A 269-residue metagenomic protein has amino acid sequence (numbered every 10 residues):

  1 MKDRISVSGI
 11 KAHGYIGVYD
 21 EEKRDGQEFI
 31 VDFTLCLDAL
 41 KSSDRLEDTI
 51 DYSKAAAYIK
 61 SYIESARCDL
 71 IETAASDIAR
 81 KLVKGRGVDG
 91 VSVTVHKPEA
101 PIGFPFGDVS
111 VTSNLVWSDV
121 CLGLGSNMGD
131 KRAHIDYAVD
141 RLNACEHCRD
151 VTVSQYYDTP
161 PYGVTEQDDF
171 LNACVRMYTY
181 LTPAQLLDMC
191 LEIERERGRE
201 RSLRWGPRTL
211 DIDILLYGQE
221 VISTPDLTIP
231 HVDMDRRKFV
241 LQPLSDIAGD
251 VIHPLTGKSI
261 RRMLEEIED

Functional and structural regions predicted by a protein language model:
M1-V120, S126: N-terminal, polar/charged subdomain of small-to-medium soluble alpha/beta proteins
L35-L37, S126, R176-T179, L216-Q219: Short beta-strand-to-loop capping motifs
D38-R45, D119, Y162-F170, L187-D188 (+1 more regions): Flexible, gly/pro- and Lys/Arg-enriched active-site loops
L40-S53, Y137, L142-T182: Short, surface-exposed acidic-centric catalytic microdomains
T94-P98, Y156-D158, L215-Y217: Short loop/turn motifs enriched for small/polar and acidic residues
D119-V139: Extended accessory regions or peripheral subdomains of proteins
D136-L142, L186-I193: Short amphipathic alpha-helices in soluble, non-transmembrane regions that often serve as interface/regulatory elements
